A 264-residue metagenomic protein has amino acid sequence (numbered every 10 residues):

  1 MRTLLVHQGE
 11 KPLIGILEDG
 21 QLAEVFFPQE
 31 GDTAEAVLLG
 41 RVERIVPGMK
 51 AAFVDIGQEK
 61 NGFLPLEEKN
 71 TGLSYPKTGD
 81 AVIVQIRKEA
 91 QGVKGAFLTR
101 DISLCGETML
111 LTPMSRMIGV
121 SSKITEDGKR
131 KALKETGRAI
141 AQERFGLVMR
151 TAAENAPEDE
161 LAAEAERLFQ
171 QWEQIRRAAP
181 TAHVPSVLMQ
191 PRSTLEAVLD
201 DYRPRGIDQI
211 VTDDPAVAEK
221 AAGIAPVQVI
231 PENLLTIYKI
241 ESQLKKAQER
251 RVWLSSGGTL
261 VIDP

Functional and structural regions predicted by a protein language model:
M1-P264: DE-rich acidic low-complexity regions and acidic surface loops
